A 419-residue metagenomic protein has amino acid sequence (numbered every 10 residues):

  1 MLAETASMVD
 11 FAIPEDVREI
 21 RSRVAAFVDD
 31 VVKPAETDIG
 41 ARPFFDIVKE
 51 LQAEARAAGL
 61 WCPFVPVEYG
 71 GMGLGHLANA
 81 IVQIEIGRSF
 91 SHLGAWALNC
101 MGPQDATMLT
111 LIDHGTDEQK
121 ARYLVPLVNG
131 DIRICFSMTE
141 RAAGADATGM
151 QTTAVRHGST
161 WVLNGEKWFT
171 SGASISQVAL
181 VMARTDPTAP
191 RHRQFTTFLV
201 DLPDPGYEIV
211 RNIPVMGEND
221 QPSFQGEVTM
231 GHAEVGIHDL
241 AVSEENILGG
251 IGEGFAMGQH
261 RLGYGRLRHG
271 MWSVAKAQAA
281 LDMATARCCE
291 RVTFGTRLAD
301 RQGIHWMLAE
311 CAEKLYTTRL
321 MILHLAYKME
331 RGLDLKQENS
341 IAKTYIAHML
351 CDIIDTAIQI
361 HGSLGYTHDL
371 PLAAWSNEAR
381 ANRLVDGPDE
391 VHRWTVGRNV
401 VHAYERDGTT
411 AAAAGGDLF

Functional and structural regions predicted by a protein language model:
M1-G94, N99-G102, H114-Q119, P126-D131 (+6 more regions): Alpha-helical interface subdomain recognition
L74-G75, D146-T148, G172-Q177, R191-Q194 (+2 more regions): Short glycine/proline-enriched turns and hinge-like loops at secondary-structure junctions
G102-M108: Well-ordered alpha-helical segments within folded domains of soluble proteins
G130-M138: A short, Trp-centered hydrophobic/proline-enriched beta-strand micro-motif
C135, G149-T153, V178-M182, T197-L199 (+3 more regions): Conserved hydrophobic/aromatic beta-strand scaffold that supports enzyme active sites
A142-M150, V215: Active-site-adjacent elements of ketosynthase-type condensing enzymes
T160, N164-N212: A short core secondary-structure module
P203-L240: Flexible, small-/acidic-enriched active-site or ligand-binding loops
